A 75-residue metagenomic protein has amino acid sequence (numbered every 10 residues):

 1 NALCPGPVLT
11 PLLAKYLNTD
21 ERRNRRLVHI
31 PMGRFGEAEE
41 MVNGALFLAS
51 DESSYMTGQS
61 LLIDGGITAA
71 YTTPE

Functional and structural regions predicted by a protein language model:
N1-L9, A49-E52, L62-D64: Conserved SDR Rossmann-fold cofactor-binding beta-strand/turn motif
P5-K15, A69: Short, flexible catalytic-loop segment of classical short-chain dehydrogenase/reductase
K15-I30: A short C-terminal helix-loop "cap" of Rossmann-like NAD(P)-dependent dehydrogenase/epimerase domains
I30-M41, E52: A conserved structural motif in NAD(P)-dependent oxidoreductases
M56-G58: Short, small/polar-rich loop/turn modules that mediate ligand/substrate recognition or access, typified
T73-E75: A short alpha/beta connector and helix-capping loop motif
